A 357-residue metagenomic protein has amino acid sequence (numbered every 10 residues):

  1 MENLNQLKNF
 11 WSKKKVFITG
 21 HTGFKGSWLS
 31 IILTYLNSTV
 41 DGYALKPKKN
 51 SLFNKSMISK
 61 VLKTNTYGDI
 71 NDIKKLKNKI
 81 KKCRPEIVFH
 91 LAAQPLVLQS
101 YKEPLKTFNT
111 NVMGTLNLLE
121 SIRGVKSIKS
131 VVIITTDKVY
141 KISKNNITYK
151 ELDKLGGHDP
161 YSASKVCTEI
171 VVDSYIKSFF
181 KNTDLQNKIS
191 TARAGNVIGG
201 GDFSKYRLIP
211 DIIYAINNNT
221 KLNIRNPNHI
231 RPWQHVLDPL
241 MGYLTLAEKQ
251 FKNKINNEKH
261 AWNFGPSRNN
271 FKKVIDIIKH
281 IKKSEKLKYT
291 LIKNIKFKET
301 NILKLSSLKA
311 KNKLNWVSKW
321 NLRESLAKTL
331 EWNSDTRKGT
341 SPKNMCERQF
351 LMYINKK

Functional and structural regions predicted by a protein language model:
M1, L33-S38, G68, N196 (+1 more regions): C-terminal substrate-binding subdomain of Rossmann-fold SDR/epimerase-dehydratase oxidoreductases
M1-A194, I198, T300, C346-R348 (+1 more regions): N-terminal Rossmann-like NAD(P)+-binding domain of SDR-like oxidoreductases, especially those catalyzing
K75, K106, M113, L208 (+2 more regions): Residue-level recognition of oxygen-bearing side chains
Q94, L98-Y101, I209, K304 (+1 more regions): Glycine-rich phosphate-binding loop at the start of an alpha helix
L118, Y175, D211-I216, G242-L246: A short, amphipathic alpha-helix embedded in the catalytic core of nucleotide-handling enzymes
C167, V171-Y175, I212, I277 (+1 more regions): Hydrophobic alpha-helix immediately C-terminal to the catalytic Tyr-X-X-X-Lys motif of short-chain
